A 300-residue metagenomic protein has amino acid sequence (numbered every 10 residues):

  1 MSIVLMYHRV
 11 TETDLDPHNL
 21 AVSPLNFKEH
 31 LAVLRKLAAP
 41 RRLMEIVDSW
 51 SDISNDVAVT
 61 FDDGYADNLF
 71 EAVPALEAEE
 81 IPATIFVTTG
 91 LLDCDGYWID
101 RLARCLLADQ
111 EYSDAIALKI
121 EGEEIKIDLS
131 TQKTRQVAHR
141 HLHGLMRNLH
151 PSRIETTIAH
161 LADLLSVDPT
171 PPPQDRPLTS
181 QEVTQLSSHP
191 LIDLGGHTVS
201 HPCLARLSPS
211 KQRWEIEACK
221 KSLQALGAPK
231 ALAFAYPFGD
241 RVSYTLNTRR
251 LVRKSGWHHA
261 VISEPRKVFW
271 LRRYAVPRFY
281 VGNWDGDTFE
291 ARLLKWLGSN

Functional and structural regions predicted by a protein language model:
M1-T60, D67, A83, W98 (+4 more regions): C-terminal active-site subregion of NodB/CE4 polysaccharide deacetylases
L5, V10-T11, E79-V242, V276: Metal-dependent polysaccharide deacetylase catalytic core of the NodB/CE4 family, i.e., the active-site-bearing domain
K28-L31, A72-V73, S180-T184, R249: Short amphipathic alpha-helical segments and helix-helix/interface helices
G64-F70, A75: Short acidic, Gly/Ser-rich segments with clustered Asp/Glu that frequently serve as metal-coordination loops in enzyme
